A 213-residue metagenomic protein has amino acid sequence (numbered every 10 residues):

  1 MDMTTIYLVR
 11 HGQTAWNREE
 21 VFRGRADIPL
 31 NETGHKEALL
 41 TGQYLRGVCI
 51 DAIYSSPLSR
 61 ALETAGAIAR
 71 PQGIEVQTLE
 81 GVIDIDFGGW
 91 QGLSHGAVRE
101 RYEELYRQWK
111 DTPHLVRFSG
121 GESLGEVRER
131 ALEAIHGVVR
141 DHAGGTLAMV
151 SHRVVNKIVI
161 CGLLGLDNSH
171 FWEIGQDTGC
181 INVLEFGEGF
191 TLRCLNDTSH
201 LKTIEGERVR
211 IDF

Functional and structural regions predicted by a protein language model:
M1-T4, I74, I85-E100, R140 (+2 more regions): Acidic, low-complexity terminal tails and accessory targeting/binding regions of phosphate-metabolizing enzymes
D2-Y7, A52: Extreme N-terminal starter segment of soluble prokaryotic enzymes
I6, V138, G145-R153: Generic beta-sheet signal
T14-D27: Glycine-rich N-terminal loop/short-helix segment of MobA-like nucleotidyltransferase
G34-V48, A134-V139: ANL superfamily AMP-binding
L39-Y106: Phosphate-coordination/substrate-recognition cap region in phosphate-metabolizing enzymes
S55-S56, E129, V150-S151: Short beta-strand scaffold positions
L105-E126: Short glycine/proline- and acidic residue-enriched helix-loop micro-motifs that form flexible lids or anion-recognition
